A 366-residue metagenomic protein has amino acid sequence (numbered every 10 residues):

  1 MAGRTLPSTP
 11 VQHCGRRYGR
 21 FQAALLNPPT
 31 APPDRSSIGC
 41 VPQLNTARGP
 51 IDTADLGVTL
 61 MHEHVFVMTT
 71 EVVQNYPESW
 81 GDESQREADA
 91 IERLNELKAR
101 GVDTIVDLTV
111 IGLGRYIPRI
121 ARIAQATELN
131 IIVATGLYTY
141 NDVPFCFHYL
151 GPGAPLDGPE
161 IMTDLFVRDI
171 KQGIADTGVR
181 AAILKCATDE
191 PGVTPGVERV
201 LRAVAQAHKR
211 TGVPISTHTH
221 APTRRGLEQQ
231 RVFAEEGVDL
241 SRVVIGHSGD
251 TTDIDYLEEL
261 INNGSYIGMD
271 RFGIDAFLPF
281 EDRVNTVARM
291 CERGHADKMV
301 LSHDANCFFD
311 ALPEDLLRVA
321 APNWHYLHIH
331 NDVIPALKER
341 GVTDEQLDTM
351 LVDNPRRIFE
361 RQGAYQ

Functional and structural regions predicted by a protein language model:
R4, P10, R17, F21 (+3 more regions): Mid-to-C-terminal alpha-helical segments outside catalytic/metal-binding sites
L6, I38-Q74: Replace "His-x-His-based motif
G57-M68, Q74-N130, G158-R180: Alpha-helical scaffold segments that flank or form the walls of functional sites
H62, I105, L137, H208 (+4 more regions): Divalent metal-coordination and catalytic microenvironments
E63-A88, T135-P159, R180, D304-I334: Active-site gating loops and adjacent loop-to-helix segments of metal-dependent hydrolytic enzymes
E83, R210-R283, D315-L327, I334-T343: Active-site core of metal-dependent hydrolases
R122-Q125, N130-I132, G136-R210, Y266 (+1 more regions): Active-site gating/metal-coordination segments in enzymes
S216, D270-R271, H295-V319, L347: Short acidic/histidine-rich active-site segments
